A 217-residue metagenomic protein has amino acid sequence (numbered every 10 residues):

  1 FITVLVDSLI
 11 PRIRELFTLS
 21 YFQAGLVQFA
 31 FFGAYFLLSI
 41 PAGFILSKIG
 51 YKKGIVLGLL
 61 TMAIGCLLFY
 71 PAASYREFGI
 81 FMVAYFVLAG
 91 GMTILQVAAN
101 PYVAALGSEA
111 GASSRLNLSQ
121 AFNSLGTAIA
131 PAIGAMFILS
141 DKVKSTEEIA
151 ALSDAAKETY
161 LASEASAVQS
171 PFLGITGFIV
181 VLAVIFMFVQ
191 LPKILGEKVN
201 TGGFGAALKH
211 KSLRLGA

Functional and structural regions predicted by a protein language model:
F1-F17, A99-N100: Extracytoplasmic
L26-F44: Central cavity-lining transmembrane alpha-helices of secondary-active solute carriers, predominantly the Major
L60-Y75: C-terminal ends and interior cores of transmembrane alpha-helices in multi-pass membrane transporters/permeases
I94-S108: Intracellular juxtamembrane helix-capping segments at the cytosolic ends of symmetry-related transmembrane helices
G111-S145: Glycine-rich segments within core transmembrane alpha-helices of 12-TM secondary carriers
G134-V143, S163, G174-V199: C-terminal membrane-cytosol helix-exit motif in multi-pass small-molecule transporters
